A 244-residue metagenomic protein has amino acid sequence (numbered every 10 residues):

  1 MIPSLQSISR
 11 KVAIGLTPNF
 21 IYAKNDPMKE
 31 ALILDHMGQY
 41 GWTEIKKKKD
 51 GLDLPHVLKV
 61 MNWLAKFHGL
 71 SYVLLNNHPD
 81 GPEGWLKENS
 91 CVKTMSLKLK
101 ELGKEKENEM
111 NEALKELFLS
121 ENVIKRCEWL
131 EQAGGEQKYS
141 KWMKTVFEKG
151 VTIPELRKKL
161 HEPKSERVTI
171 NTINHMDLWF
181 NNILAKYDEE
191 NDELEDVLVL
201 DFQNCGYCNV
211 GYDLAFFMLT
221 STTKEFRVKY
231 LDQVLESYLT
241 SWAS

Functional and structural regions predicted by a protein language model:
M1-I14, P55: A conserved alpha-helical element in kinase catalytic cores
I14-E30: Short beta-strand micro-motifs within the conserved protein kinase catalytic domain, predominantly in the N-lobe
L32-Y40: Short pocket-lining segment of the protein kinase catalytic domain that shapes the ATP-binding cleft
G41-H175, L184-E193: ATP-dependent phospho-/nucleotidyl transfer catalytic cores
I45-D50, V199-L200, F216-K224: Glycine- and acidic
D177, D201: Conserved catalytic-loop position in the HRD/HxD motif
F180-N181: Catalytic-loop Lys-Pro-X-Asn motif of eukaryotic-like protein kinases
N204-A243: Active-site activation/catalytic loop segments of kinase-like enzymes and analogous catalytic loops in related
